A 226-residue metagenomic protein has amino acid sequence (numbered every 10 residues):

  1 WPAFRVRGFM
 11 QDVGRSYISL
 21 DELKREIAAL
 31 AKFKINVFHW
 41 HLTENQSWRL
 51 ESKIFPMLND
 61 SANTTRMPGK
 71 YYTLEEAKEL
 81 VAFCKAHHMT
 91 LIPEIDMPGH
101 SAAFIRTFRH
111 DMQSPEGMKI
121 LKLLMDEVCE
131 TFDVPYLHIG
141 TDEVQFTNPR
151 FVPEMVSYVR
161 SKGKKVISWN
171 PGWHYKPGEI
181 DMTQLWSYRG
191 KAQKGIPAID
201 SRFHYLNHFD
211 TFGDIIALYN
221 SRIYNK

Functional and structural regions predicted by a protein language model:
W1-M118, K122-H138, E154, Y158: Feature activates predominantly on carbohydrate-active enzymes
E79-A82, H88, K119-H138, E143-K226: Substrate-binding groove of N-acetylhexosamine-processing glycoside hydrolases
